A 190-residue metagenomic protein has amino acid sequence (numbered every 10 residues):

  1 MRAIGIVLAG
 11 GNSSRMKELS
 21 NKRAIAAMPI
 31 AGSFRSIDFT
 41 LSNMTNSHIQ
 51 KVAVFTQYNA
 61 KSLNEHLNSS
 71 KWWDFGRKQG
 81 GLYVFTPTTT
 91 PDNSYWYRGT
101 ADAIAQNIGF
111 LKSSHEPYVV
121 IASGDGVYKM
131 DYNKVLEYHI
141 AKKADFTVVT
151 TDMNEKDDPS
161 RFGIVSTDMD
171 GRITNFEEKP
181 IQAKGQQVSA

Functional and structural regions predicted by a protein language model:
M1-A190: Unchanged
